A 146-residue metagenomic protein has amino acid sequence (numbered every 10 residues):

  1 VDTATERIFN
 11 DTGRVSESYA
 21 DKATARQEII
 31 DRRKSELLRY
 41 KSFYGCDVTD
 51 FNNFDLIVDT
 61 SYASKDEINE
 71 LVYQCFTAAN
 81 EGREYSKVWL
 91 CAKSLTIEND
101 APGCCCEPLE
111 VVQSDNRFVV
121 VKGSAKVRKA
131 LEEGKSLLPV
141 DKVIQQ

Functional and structural regions predicted by a protein language model:
V1-S18, K126: ATP-dependent NMP and nucleoside kinases share a basic, alpha-helical "lid"
E6, D66, E70, V127-L131: Alpha-helical elements of the RecA-like P-loop NTPase motor core of helicases
I8, T12, R33-Y40, F76-N80: Conserved NTP-handling cores and scaffolds of large molecular machines
S16-I68: Small-molecule kinase domains that catalyze NTP-dependent phosphoryl transfer to phosphate-bearing small molecules
S18-Y19, Q27, S35, N69-W89: P-loop/Walker A phosphate-binding loop and immediately adjacent motor/lid segment at beta-alpha junctions
T77-V119: Short alpha-helix boundary/capping and kink motifs at helix termini
C104-V121, A125-Q146: A short, basic-hydrophobic beta/loop patch
